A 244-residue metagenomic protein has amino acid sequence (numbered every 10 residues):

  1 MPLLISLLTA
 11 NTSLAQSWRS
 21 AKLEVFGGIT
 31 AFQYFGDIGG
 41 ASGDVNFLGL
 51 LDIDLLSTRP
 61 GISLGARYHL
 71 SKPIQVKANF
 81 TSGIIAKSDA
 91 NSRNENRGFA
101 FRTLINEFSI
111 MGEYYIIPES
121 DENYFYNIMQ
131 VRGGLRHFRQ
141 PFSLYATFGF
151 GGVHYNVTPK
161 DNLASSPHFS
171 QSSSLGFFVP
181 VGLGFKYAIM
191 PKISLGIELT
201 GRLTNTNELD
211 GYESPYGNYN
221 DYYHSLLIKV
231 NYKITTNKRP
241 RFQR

Functional and structural regions predicted by a protein language model:
A15-R67, Y155-V157, N231, T235: Short glycine/proline- and aromatic-enriched beta-strand/turn motifs that initiate or cap beta-hairpins
S20, Y68, K72-D161: Gram-negative (and chloroplast) outer-membrane scaffold detector with strong preference for beta-barrel transmembrane
A21, L56-P60, R102-F108, Q140-F142 (+2 more regions): Residues that define the transmembrane beta-barrel architecture of outer-membrane proteins
E24-F26, Q75-K77, Y145-T147, S194-G196 (+1 more regions): Residue-level detector of the transmembrane beta-barrel scaffold of outer-membrane proteins
G27-A31, I62-Y68, I110-Y114, F148-G152 (+3 more regions): Residues on the lipid-exposed face of transmembrane beta-strands in outer-membrane beta-barrel proteins
D37-V45, S88-E95, N123-N127, V157-S165 (+2 more regions): Outer-membrane beta-barrel translocator domains and adjoining extracellular loop/strand segments of Gram-negative
F47-D52, N94-A100, V131-L135, S165-Q171 (+1 more regions): Extracellular loop and loop/strand-boundary signature of outer-membrane beta-barrel proteins
I105, I189-R244: Predominantly the C-terminal beta-signal and adjacent terminal strand-loop region of outer-membrane beta-barrel
